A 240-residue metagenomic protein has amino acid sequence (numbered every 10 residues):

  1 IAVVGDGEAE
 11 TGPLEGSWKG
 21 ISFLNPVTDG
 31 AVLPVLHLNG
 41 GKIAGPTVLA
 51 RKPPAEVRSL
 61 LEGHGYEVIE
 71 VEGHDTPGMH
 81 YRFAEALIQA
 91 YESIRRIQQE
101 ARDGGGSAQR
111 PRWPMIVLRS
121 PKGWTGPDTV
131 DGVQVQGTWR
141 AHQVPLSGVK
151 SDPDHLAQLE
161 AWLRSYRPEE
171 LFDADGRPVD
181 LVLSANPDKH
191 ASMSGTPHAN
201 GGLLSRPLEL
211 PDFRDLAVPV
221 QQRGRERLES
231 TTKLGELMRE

Functional and structural regions predicted by a protein language model:
I1-N25: Cofactor-binding active-site loop characterized by glycine-rich and histidine/acidic residues
E8-T11, A31-E240: Conserved acidic/glycine
P26-G30: Mobile, glycine- and charge-enriched loop segments and immediately flanking short secondary-structure elements within
